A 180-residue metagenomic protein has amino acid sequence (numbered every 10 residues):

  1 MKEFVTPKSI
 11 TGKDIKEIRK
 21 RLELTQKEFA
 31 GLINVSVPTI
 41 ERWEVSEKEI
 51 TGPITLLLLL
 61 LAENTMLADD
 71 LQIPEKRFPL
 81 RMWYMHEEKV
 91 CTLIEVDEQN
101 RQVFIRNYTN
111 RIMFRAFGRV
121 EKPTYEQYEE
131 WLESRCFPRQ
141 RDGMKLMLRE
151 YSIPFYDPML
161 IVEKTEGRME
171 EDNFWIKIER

Functional and structural regions predicted by a protein language model:
K2-R21, T25-K27, G31-L32, S36-I54 (+1 more regions): Phosphate/dinucleotide-binding and metal-coordinating scaffold of catalytic cores in nucleotide-dependent enzymes
